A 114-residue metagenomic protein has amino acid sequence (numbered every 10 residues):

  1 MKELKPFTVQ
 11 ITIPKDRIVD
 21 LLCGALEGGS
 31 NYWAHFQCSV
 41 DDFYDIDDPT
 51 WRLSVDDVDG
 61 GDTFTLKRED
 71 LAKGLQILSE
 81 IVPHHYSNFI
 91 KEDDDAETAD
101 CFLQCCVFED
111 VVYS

Functional and structural regions predicted by a protein language model:
M1-D57: Long, contiguous N-terminal structural blocks used for assembly/anchoring
P6, N31, H35, D42-F43 (+4 more regions): Intrinsic disorder/low-structure terminal segments
V9, I13-R17, L21, D62 (+3 more regions): Alpha-helix boundary/N-cap detector
G24-Y32, I46, I77-H85, C105 (+1 more regions): Surface-exposed polar/charged interaction patches
F43, D47-T50, V58-F64, A72 (+1 more regions): Intrinsic disorder/low-complexity detector
D57-H85: Acidic, low-complexity, intrinsically disordered interaction modules
K91-Y113: Short, compact, well-ordered microdomains
